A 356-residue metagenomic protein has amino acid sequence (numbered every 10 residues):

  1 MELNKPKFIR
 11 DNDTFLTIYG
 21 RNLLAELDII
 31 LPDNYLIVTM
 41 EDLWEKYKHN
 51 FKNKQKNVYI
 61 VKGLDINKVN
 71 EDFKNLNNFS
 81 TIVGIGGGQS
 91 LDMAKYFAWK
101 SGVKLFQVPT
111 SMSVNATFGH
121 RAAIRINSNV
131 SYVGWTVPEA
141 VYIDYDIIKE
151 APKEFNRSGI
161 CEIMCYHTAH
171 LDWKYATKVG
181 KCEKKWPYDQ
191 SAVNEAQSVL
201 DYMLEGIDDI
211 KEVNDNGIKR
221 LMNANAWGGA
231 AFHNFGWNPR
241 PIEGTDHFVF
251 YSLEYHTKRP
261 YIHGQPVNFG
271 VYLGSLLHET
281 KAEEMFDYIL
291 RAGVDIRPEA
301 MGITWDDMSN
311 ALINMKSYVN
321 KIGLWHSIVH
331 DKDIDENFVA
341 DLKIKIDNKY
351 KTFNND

Functional and structural regions predicted by a protein language model:
M1-T81: ATP/NTP phosphate-donor binding region
I9-R10, I29-I30, N75-N77, S131-T136 (+4 more regions): Solvent-exposed alpha-helices and their adjacent loops that cap or buttress functional pockets in soluble metabolic
I37, L76-V83, R125-G134: A polyampholytic, Gly/Pro-enriched intrinsically disordered region
K46, Q89-Y96, V114-T117, I242: Short glycine/serine/threonine-rich phosphate/pyrophosphate-binding segments that cradle anionic phosphate groups
Y96-Q197: A glycine/threonine-rich phosphate-anchoring loop and its flanking beta-alpha core in nucleotide/phosphate-binding
I163, D172, A176, G180-C182 (+1 more regions): C-terminal charged capping/lid subdomain of soluble metabolic enzymes
Y188-G293, E299: Active-site segments that bind and position negatively charged phosphate/pyrophosphate groups
